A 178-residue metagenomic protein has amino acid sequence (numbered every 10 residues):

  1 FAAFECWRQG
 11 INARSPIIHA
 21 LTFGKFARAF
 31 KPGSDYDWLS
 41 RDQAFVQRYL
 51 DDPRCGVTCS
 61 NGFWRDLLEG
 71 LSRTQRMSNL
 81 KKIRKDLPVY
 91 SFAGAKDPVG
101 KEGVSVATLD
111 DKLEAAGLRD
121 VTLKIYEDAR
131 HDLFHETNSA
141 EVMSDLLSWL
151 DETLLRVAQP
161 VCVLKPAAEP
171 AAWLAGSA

Functional and structural regions predicted by a protein language model:
F1-R54: Alpha/beta-hydrolase-fold enzymes
C55, S60-K81: Active-site nucleophile elbow and catalytic-triad environment of alpha/beta-hydrolase enzymes
D66, A107-T108, E141, D145: Alpha-helical elements of Rossmann-like donor-binding domains used by nucleotide-donor carbohydrate transfer enzymes
L80-K85, A116-L118: Short, conserved loop/helix-junction motifs that constitute active-site signature segments in enzyme catalytic cores
S91-A93: Short beta-strand/loop motif that positions the catalytic acidic residue of the alpha/beta-hydrolase fold
A95-P98, A129-R130: Acidic beta-to-alpha connecting loop that harbors the catalytic carboxylate
P98-T108: Conserved alpha/beta-hydrolase "acid-adjacent" motif
E114-A178: Catalytic active-site module of serine/aspartate enzymes centered on a nucleophile-bearing elbow/loop
